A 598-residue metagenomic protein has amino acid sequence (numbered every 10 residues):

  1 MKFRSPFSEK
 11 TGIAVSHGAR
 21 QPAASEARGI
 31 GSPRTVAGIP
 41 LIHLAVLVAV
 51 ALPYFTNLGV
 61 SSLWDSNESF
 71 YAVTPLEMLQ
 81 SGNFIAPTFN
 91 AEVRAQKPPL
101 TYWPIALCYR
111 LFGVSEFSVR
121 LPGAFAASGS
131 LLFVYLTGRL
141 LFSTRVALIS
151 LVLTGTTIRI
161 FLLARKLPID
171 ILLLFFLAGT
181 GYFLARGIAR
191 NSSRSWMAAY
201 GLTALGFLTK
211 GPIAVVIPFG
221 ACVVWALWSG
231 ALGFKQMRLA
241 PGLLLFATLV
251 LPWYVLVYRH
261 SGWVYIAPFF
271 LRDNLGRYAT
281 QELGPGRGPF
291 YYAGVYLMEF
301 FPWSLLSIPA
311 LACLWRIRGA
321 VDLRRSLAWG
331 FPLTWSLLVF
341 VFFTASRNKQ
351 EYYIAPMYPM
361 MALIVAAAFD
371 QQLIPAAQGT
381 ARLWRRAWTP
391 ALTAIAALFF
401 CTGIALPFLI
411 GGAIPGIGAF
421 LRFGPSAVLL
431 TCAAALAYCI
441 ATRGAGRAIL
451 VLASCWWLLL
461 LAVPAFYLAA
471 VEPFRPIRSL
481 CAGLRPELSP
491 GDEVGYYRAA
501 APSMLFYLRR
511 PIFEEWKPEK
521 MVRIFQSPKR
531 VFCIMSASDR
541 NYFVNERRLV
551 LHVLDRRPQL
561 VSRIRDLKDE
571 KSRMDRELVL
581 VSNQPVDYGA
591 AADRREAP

Functional and structural regions predicted by a protein language model:
K2-G18, E26-G379, D569-R576: Membrane-integral, polyisoprenol-dependent glycosyltransferases of the GT-C/oligosaccharyltransferase superfamily
F7, M197, C313-P598: Membrane-embedded architecture of ER/inner-membrane glycosylation machinery
P22: Cationic, low-complexity basic patches in intrinsically disordered or flexible, solvent-exposed regions
